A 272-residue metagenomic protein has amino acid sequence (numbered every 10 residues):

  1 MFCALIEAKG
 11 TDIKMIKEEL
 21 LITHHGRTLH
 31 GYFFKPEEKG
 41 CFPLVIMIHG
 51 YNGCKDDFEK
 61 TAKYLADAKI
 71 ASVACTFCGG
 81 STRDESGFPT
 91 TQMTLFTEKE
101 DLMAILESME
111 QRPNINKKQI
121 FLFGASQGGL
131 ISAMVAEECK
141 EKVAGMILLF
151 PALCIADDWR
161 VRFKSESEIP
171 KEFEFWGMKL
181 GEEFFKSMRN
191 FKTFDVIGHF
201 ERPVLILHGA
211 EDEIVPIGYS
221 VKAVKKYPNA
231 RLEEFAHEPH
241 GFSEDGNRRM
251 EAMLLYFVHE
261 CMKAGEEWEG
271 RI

Functional and structural regions predicted by a protein language model:
I13-E38: N-terminal cap/lid segment of alpha/beta-hydrolase-fold proteins
Y51-K63: The serine-hydrolase catalytic nucleophile loop
D57, T91-P113: Alpha/beta-hydrolase active-site loop
A62-S86: Conserved alpha/beta-hydrolase
E137-L180: Hydrolase active-site cap/lid region
F200, I206-H208, D212: Short beta-strand/loop motif that positions the catalytic acidic residue of the alpha/beta-hydrolase fold
R202, P216-K225: Short alpha-helix in the alpha/beta-hydrolase fold that links the catalytic acid
E238-E251: Catalytic histidine-centered segment of alpha/beta-hydrolase-like enzymes
